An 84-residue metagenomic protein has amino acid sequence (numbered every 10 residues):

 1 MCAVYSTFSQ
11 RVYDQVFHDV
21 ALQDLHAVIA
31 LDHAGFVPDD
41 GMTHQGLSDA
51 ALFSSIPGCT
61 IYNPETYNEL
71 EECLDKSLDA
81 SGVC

Functional and structural regions predicted by a protein language model:
M1-C84: Conserved thiamine diphosphate
